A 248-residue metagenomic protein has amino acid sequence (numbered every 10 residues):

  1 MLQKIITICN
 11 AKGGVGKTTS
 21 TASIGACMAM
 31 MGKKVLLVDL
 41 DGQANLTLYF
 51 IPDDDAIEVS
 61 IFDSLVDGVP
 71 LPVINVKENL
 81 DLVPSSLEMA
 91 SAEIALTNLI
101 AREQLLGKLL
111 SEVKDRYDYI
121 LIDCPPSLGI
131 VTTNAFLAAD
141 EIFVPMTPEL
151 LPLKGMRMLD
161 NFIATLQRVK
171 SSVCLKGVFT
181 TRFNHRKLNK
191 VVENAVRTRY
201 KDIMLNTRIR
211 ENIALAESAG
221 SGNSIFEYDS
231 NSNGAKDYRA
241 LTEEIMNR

Functional and structural regions predicted by a protein language model:
M1-R248: P-loop NTP-binding core
